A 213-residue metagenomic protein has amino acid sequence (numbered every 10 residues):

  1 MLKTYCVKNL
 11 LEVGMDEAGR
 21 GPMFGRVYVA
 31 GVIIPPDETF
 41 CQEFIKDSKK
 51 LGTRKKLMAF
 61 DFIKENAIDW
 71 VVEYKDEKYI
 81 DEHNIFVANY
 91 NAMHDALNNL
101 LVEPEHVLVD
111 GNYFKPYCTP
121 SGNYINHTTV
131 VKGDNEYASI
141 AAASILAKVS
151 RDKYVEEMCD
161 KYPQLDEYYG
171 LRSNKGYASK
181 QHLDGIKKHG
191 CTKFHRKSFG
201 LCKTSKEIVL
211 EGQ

Functional and structural regions predicted by a protein language model:
M1-Q213: RNase H-like, Mg2+-dependent phosphodiesterase core, and more generally RNA phosphate-backbone-engaging helix-loop
